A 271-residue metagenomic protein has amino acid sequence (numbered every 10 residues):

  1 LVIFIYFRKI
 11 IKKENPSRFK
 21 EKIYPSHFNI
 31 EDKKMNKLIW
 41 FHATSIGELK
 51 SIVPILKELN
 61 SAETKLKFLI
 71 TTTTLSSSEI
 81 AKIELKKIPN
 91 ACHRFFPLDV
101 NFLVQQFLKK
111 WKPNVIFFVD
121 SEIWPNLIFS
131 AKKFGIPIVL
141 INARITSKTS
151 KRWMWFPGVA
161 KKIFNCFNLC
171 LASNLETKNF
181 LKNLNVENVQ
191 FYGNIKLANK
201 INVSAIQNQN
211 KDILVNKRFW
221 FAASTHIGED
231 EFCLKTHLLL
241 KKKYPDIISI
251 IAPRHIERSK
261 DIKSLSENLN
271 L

Functional and structural regions predicted by a protein language model:
L1-I3: A hydrophobic membrane-anchoring feature enriched in long, contiguous, low-charge segments that mark signal-anchor
Y6-S204, T225-I227, L238-Y244, R254-R258: Active-site and donor-binding regions of nucleotide-sugar-utilizing enzymes
K34-I39, I213-W220, D230-E231, P245-I248: Charged active-site motifs of nucleotide-sugar-dependent glycosyltransferases
Q207: Acidic/histidine-rich catalytic neighborhood
L234-K235: Short acidic-capped amphipathic helix/loop micro-motif used as an active-site/signal-coupling element
I250-L271: Catalytic donor nucleotide-activated moiety binding site of glycosyltransferases and closely related
